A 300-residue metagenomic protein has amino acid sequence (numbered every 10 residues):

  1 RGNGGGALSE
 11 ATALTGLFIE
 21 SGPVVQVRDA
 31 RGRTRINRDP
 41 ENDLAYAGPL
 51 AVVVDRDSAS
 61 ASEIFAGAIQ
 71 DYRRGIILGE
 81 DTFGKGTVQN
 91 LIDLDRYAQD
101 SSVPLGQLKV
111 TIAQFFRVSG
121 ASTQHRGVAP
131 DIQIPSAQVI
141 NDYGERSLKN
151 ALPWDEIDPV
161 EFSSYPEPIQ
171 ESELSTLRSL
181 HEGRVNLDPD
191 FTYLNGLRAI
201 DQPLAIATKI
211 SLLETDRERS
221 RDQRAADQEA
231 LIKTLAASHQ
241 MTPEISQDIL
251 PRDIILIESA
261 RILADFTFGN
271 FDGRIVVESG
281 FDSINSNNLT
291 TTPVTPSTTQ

Functional and structural regions predicted by a protein language model:
R1-I157: Conserved acidic, small-residue-rich alpha-beta core segments centered on
R117-S286: Conserved functional hotspot residues or short segments at active or partner-binding sites across diverse domains
N287-Q300: Long, low-complexity, intrinsically disordered segments
